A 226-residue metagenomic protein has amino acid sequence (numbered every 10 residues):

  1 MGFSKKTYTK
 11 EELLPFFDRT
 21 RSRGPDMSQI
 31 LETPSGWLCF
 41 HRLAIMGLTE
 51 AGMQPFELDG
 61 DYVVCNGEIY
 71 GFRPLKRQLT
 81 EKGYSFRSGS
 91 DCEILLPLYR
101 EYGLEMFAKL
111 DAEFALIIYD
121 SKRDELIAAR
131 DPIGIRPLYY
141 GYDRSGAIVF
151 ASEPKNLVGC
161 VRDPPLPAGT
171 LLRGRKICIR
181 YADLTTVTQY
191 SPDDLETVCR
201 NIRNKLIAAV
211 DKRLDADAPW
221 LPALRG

Functional and structural regions predicted by a protein language model:
M1-G226: Cysteine-centered catalytic environments shared across enzyme families
